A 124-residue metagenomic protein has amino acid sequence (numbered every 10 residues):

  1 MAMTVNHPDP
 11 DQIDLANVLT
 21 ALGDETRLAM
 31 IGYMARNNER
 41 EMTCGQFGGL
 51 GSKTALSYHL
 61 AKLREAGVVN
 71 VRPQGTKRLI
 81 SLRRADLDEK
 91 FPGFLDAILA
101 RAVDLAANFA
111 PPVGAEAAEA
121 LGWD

Functional and structural regions predicted by a protein language model:
A2-D14, G32-R36, R83-D124: Amphipathic alpha-helical dimerization/coiled-coil segments that flank or bridge DNA-binding/regulatory modules
N17-S52, Q74-D86: N-terminal helix-turn-helix DNA-binding core of bacterial DNA-binding proteins
D24, H59, P92: Conserved acidic functional residues
T26, G32, L60, R64-G67 (+1 more regions): Generic low-complexity, intrinsically disordered sequence content enriched in small uncharged/hydrophobic residues
E39, K53, R64-E65, A97-A100: A generic structural signal for solvent-exposed, polar alpha-helical segments
C44-V71: Canonical helix-turn-helix DNA-binding module
G51, K62, R78, K90 (+1 more regions): Functionally constrained cores in energy, signaling, and assembly domains
R64-G67, K77-S81, D96-A97: A general structural signal for short secondary-structure boundary/capping elements
